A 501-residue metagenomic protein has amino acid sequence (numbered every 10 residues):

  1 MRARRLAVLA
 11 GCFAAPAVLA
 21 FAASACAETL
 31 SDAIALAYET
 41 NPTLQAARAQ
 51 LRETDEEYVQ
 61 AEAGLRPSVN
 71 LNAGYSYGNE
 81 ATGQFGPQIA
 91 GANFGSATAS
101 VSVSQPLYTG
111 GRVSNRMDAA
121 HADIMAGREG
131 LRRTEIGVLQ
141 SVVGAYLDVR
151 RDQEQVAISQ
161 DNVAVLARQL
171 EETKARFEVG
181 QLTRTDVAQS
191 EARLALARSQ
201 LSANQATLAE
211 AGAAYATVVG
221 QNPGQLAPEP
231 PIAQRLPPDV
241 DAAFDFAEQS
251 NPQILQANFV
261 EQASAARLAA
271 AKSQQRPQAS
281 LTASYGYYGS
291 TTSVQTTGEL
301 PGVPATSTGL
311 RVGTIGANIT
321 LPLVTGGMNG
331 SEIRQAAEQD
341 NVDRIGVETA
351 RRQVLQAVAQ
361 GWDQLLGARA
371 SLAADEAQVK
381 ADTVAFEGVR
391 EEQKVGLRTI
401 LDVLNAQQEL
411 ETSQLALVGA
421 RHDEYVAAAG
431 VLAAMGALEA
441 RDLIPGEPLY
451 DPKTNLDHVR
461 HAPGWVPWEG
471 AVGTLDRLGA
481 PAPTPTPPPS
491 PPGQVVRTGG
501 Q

Functional and structural regions predicted by a protein language model:
A3, G137-S250, V260, Q364 (+6 more regions): Periplasmic alpha-helical coiled-coil/stalk elements that build and connect Gram-negative outer-membrane
A10-F21: Bacterial N-terminal signal peptides
C26-D148, D152, V156-S159, L166-A167 (+7 more regions): Short flexible linkers and secondary-structure junctions
Q45-A49, E62-A63, N93-G95, L107-E135 (+8 more regions): Sec/SRP-type N-terminal targeting helices
Y58, P67, P106-T109, R267-A270 (+3 more regions): Outer-membrane beta-barrel proteins
A81-Q88, N115, Q189, P228-P230 (+3 more regions): Outer-membrane beta-barrel translocator domains and adjoining extracellular loop/strand segments of Gram-negative
S100-S102, Y146, F244, S280 (+2 more regions): Membrane-embedded beta-strand positions in outer-membrane beta-barrel channels/transporters
V418-Q501: Acidic, low-complexity, intrinsically disordered peripheral segments
